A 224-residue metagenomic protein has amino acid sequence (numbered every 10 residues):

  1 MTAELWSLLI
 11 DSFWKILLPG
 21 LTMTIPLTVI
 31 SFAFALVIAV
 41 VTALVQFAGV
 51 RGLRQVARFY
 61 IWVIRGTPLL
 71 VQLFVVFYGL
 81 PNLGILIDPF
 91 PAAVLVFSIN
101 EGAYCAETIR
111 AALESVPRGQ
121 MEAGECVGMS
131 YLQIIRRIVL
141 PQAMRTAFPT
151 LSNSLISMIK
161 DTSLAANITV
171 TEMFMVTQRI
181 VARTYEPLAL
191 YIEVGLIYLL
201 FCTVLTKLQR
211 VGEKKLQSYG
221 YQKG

Functional and structural regions predicted by a protein language model:
M1-G224: Transmembrane alpha-helices and adjacent helix-loop boundaries
